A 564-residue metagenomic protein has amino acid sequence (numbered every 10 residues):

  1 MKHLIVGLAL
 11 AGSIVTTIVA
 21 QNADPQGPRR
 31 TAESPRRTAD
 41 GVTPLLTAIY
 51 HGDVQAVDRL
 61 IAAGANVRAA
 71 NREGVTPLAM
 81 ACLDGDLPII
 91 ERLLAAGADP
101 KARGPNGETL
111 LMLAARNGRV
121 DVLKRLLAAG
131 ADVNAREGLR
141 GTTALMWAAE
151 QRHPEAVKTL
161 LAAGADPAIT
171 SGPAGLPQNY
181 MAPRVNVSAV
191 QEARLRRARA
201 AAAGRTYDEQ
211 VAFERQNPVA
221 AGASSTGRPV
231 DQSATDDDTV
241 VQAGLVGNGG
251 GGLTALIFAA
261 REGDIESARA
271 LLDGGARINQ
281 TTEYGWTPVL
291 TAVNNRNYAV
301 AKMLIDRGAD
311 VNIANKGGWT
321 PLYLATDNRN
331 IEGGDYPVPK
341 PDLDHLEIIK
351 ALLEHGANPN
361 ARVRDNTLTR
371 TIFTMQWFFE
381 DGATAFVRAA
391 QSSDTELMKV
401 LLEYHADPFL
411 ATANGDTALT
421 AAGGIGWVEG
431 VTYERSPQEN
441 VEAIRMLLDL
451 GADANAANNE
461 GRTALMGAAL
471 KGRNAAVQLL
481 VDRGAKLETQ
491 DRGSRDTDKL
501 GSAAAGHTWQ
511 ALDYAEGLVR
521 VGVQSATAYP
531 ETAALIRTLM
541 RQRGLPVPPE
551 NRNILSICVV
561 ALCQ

Functional and structural regions predicted by a protein language model:
G7-V15: Bacterial N-terminal signal peptides
D24-R72, A255, A259, S267-L271: N-terminal segments that cap or nucleate solenoid repeat domains
R36, V67-A70, P100-R103, V133-E137 (+7 more regions): Ankyrin repeat boundary signal
G41, G74, G107, R140-G141 (+9 more regions): Start-of-repeat signature of ankyrin repeats
T47-G52, M80-D86, L113-R119, W147-H153 (+12 more regions): Ankyrin repeat A-helix N-terminal signature
A56, P88-I89, D121-V122, E155-A156 (+7 more regions): Conserved ankyrin/ankyrin-like repeat signature
D58-N66, E91-D99, K124-D132, T159-D166 (+7 more regions): Ankyrin repeat domain, specifically the short helix-to-loop turn at the C-terminus of the second helix of each repeat
G517-Q564: Terminal, low-structured helical/coil segments at or just beyond the last alpha-helical repeat
